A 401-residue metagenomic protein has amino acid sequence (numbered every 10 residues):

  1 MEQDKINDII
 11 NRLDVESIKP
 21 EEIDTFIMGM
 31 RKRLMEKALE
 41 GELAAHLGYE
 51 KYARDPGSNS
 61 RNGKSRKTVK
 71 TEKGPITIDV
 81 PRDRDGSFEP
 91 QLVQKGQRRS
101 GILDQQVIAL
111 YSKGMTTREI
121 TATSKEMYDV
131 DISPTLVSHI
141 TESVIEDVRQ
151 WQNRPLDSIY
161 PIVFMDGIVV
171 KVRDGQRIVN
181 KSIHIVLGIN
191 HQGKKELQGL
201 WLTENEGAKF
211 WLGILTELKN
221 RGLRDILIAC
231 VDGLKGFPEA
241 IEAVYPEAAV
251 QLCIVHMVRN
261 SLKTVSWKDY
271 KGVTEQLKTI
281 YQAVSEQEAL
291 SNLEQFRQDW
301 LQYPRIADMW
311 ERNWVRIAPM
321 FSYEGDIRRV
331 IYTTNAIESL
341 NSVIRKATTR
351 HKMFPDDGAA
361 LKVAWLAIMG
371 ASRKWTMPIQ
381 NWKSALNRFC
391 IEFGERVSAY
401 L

Functional and structural regions predicted by a protein language model:
M1-Q94: Short, conserved DNA-binding cores of transcription-related domains
P20, M28-K32, Q97, M127-P134 (+7 more regions): Conserved phosphate/pyrophosphate-binding and hydrolysis machinery centered on Walker-type P-loop NTPases, extending
P81-R84, Q91-Q97, V130, P134 (+6 more regions): RNase H-like nuclease fold core
I102-G114: Short, amphipathic alpha-helical "recognition" segments used to contact nucleic acids or chromatin
R118-D129: DNA-recognition alpha helix
I228-K235, A240-Q276: Conserved beta-strand -> loop -> alpha-helix junction used to position metal-binding or nucleic-acid-contacting
T279-L401: Acidic/histidine-rich catalytic cores and adjacent linkers of DNA breakage/strand-transfer/modification proteins
